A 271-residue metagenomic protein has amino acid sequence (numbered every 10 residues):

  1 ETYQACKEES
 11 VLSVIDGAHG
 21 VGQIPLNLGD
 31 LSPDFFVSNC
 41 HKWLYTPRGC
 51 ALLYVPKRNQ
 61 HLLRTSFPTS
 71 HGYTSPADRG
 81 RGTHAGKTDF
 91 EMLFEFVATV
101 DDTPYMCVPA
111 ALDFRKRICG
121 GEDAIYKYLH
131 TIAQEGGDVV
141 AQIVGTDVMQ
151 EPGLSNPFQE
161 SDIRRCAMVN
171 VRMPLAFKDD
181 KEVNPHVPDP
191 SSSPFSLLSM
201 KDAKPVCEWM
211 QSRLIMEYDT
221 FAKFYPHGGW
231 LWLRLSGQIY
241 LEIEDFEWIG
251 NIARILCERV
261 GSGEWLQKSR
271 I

Functional and structural regions predicted by a protein language model:
E1-I271: Pyridoxal 5′-phosphate
